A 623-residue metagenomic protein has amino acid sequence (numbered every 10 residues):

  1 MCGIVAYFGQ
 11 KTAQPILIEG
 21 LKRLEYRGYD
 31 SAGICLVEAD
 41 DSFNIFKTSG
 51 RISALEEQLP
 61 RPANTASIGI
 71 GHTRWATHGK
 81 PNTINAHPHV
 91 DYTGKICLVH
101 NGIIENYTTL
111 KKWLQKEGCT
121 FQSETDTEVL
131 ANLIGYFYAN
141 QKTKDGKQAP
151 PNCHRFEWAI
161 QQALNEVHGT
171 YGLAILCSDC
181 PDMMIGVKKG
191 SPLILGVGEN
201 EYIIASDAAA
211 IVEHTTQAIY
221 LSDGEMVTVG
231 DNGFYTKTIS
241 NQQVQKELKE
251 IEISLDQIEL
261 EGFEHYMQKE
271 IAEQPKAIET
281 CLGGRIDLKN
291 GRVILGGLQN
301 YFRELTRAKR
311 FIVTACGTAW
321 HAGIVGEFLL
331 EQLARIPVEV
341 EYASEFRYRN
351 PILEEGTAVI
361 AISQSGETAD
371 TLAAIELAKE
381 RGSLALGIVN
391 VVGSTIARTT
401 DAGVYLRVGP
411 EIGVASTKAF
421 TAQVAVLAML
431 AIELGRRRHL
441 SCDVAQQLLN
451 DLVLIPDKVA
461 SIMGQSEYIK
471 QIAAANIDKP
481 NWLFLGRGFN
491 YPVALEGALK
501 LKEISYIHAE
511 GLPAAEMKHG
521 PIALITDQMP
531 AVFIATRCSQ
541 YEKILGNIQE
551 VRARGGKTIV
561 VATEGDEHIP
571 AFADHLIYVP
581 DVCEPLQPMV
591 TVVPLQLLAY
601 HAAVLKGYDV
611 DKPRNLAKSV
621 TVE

Functional and structural regions predicted by a protein language model:
M1-H265, K276-R310, Y348, A460-M463 (+2 more regions): Conserved short alpha-helical segments that host acidic/polar catalytic motifs at enzyme active sites
G71-I84, K289-F302, G326-I362, T368 (+1 more regions): Glycine-rich oxoanion-binding loops at beta->alpha junctions
P88-V90, L176, I185-G186, A218-I219 (+12 more regions): Replace "in large, NTP-powered and nucleic-acid-processing enzymes" with "in large, NTP-powered factors and other
V167-E201, I477-E503, C538, L545: Acidic/histidine-rich
I194-I219, S344-A378, E516-R552, V582-Q596 (+1 more regions): Glycine-rich, anion-gripping cofactor-binding loops and their flanking helix/strand elements in enzyme active sites
M267, K557, P570-F572, V582-E623: Generic C-terminus detector
Q274-I312, V392, A402-P530, A603-E623: Active-site phosphate/pyrophosphate-binding segments
T306-L454, T536-I577, L598, K606: Glycine-rich phosphate-binding loops that contact phosphosugars or nucleotide phosphates
